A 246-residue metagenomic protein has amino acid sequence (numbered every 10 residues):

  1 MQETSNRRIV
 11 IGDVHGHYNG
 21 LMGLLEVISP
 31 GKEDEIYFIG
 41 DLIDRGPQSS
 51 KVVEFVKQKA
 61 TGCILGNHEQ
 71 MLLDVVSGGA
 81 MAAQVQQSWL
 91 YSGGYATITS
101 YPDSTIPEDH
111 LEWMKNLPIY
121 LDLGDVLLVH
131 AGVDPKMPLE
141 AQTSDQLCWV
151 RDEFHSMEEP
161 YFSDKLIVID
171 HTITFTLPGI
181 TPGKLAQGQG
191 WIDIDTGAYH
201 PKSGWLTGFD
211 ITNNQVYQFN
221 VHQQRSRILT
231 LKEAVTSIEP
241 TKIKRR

Functional and structural regions predicted by a protein language model:
M1-S5, I28-S29, V53-V56, I119-D122 (+2 more regions): A short acidic-Thr-Gly-centered motif at the start of a beta-strand
M1-V53, K59: N-terminal active-site segment of His-dependent metallophosphoesterases
E3, L147, M157-R246: Acidic, His/Gly-rich catalytic cores of divalent-metal-dependent hydrolytic chemistry
S5, K32-E33, A60, G124 (+2 more regions): A general structural motif
I11-G12, I36-G40, C63-G66, V129 (+2 more regions): Active-site neighborhood of phospho(di)ester-bond hydrolases with catalytic His/Asp-centered motifs
H15-N19, D44-P47, Q70-L73, K136 (+2 more regions): Active-site environment of divalent metal-dependent phosphoester hydrolases
S49-G124, W149-V150, F154-S156: Active-site neighborhood of divalent metal-dependent phosphoester bond hydrolases
I106-D134, L139-G179: His/acidic metal-ligating clusters that form di-metal
